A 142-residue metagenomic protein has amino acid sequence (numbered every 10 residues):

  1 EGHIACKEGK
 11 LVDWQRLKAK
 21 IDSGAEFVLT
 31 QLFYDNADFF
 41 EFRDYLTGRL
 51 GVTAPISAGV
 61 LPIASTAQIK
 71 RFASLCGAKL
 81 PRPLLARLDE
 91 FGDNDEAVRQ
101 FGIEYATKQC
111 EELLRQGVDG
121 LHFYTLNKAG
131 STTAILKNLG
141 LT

Functional and structural regions predicted by a protein language model:
E1-A5, S23-L29: Active-site-proximal beta-alpha loop/turn segments in soluble metabolic enzymes
E1-K7, R49-I103, K108, N138-T142: Active-site pocket-lining/capping segments in soluble small-molecule metabolic enzymes
E8-A19, G102-E112: Short, acidic/polar
G9-L11, L32-G48, K128-N138: Active-site-adjacent beta->alpha loops and helix N-cap segments on the catalytic face of soluble alpha/beta enzymes
R16-S23, F33, F40: Membrane translocator/pore-forming domains, dominated by Gram-negative outer-membrane beta-barrels
K20, G24, A58, L121: Conserved, mostly hydrophobic/aromatic
S23, Q109-G120: A structural motif corresponding to the C-terminal end of an alpha-helix and its immediate exit/capping segment
E26-N36, H122-T125: Catalytic beta/alpha-barrel core
